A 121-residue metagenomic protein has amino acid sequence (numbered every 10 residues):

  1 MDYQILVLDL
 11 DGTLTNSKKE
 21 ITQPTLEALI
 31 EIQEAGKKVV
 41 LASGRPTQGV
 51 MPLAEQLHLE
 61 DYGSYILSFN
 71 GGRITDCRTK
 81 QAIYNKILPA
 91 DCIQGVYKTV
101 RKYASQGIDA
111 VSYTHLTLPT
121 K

Functional and structural regions predicted by a protein language model:
Q4-S17: Asp-based phosphoryl-transfer active-site loop
K19-A35, N85-I93: Short, acidic loop-to-helix structural element flanking the phosphoryl-transfer center in phosphate-processing enzymes
L29, Q33-P52, A110-S112: Substrate-recognition element of Asp-dependent hydrolases with the DxDx(T/V) motif
S43, N70, T117: Conserved phosphate-coupling serine/threonine residues in phosphotransfer and NTP-handling enzymes
P46-I66: Substrate-recognition/cap helix-loop segment adjacent to the acidic, metal-dependent catalytic center of Asp-based
A104-A110: Short N-terminal helix-loop-first-beta-strand/juxtamembrane motif that initiates sensory/input modules
T114-T120: Conserved small/polar residues in nucleotide/adenosyl-binding loops
